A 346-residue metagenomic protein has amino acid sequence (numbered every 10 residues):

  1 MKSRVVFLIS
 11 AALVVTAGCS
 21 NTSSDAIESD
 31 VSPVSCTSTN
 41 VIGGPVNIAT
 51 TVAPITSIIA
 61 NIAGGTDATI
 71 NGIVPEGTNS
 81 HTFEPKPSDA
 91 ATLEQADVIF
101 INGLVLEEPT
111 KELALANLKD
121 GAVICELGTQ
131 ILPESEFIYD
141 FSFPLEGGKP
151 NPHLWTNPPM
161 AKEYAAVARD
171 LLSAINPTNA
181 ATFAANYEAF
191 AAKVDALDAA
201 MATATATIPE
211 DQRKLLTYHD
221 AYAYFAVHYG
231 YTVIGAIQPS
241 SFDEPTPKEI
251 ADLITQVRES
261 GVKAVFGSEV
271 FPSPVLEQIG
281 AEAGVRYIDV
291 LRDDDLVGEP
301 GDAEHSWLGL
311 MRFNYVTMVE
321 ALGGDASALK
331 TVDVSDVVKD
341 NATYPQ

Functional and structural regions predicted by a protein language model:
M1-A17: Sec-dependent bacterial lipoprotein signal peptides
L8, C19-Q346: Extracytoplasmic metal-acquisition and chelation regions
